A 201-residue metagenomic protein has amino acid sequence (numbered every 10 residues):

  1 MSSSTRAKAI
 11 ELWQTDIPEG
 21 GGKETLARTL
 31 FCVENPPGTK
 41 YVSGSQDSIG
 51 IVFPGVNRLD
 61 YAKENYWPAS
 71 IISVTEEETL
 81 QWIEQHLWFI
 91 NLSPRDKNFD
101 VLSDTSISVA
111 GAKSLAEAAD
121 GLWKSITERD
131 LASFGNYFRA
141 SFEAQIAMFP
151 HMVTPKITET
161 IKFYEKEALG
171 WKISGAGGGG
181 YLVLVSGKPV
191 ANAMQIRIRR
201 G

Functional and structural regions predicted by a protein language model:
S2-G20: Active-site-proximal alpha-helical scaffold in enzymes
Q14-V42, Q46-A176, V183-G201: C-terminal nucleotide
